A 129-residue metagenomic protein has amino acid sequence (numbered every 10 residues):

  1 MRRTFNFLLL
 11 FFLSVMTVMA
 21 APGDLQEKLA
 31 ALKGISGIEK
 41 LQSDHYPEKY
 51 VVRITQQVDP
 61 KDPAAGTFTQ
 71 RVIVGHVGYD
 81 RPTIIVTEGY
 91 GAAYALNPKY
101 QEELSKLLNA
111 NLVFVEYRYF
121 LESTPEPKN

Functional and structural regions predicted by a protein language model:
M1-D24: Bacterial Sec-dependent N-terminal signal peptides
L9, A95-L96, S123: Active-site-proximal flexible loops/turns
L9, G37-K40, E116: Residue-level signal for secondary-structure boundary elements
A20-A110: Catalytic-loop region of hydrolases
S105-S123: Conserved alpha/beta-hydrolase
S123-N129: Catalytic nucleophile-loop/oxyanion-hole region of alpha/beta-hydrolase and closely related hydrolase-like folds
